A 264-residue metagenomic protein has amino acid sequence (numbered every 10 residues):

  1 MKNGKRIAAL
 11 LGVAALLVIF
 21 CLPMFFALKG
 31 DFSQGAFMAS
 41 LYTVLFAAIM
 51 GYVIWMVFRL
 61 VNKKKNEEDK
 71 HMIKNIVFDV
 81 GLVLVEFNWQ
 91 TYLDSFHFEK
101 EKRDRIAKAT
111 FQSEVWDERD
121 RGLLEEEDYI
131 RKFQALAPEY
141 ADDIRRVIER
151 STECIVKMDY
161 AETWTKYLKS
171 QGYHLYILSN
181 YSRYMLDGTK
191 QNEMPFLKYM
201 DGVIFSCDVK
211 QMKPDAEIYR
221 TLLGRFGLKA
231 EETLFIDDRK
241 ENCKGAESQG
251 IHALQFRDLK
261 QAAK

Functional and structural regions predicted by a protein language model:
K5-G35: N-terminal signal sequences
F37-W55: Canonical hydrophobic alpha-helical transmembrane segment
I49-E68: Membrane-helix interfacial anchor on the cytosolic side
H71-F111, S248-Q249: Active-site neighborhood of HAD-like aspartate-dependent phosphohydrolases
H71-I73, S182-R183, D187-K264: Asp-based, Mg2+/Mn2+-dependent phosphohydrolase catalytic module
D79-L82, G122, L168, I177 (+2 more regions): Generic structural signal for small/hydrophobic residues in well-ordered secondary structure, especially within
W116-V147: A metal-dependent, Asp-based hydrolase signature
E127, D142-Y176, A216: Short, acidic loop-to-helix structural element flanking the phosphoryl-transfer center in phosphate-processing enzymes
